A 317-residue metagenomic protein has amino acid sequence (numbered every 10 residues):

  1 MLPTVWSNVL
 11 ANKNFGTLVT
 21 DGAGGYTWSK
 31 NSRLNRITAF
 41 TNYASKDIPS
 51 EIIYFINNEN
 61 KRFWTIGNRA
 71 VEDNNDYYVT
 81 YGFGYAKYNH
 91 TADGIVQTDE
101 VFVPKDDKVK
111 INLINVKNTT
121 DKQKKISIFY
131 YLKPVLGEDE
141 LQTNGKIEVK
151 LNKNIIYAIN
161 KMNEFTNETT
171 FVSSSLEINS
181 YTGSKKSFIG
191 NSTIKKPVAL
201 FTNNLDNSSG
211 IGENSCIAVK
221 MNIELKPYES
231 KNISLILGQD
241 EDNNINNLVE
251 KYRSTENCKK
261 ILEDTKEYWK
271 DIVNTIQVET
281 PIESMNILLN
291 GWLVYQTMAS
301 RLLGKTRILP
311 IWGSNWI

Functional and structural regions predicted by a protein language model:
L2-G22, W28-K30, G212-C216, E229 (+1 more regions): Substrate-binding groove/exosite segments of carbohydrate-active enzymes
N14, L113-K117, Y228, L235: Buried hydrophobic-core signal for structured, non-transmembrane domains
F15-Y78, I156-K186, K270-N286: Carboxylate/His-rich catalytic cores and anion/metal-binding grooves
G16-T17, G24-T27, K122-K124, D240-N244: Primarily extracytoplasmic ectodomains and periplasmic/lumenal surface modules that are beta-strand-rich
A44-S45, S50, Y88, F102-N204 (+3 more regions): Polysaccharide-binding surfaces and accessory modules of carbohydrate-active proteins
E59-D107, I194-V219, N290-L293: Extended, loop-rich substrate-binding clefts of extracytoplasmic carbohydrate-active enzymes
V103-P104, N118, L225-P227, I317: Hydrophobic beta-strand core residues of beta-sandwich domains
K124, I223-E241: Short Pro-Gly-centered flexible turn/kink motifs
